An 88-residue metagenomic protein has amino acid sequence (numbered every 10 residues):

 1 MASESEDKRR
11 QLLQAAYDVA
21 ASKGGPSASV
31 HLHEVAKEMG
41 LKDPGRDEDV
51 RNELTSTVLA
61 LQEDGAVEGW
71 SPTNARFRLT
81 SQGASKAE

Functional and structural regions predicted by a protein language model:
M1-S29: Short alpha-helical segments that sit at the start of domains
E4-S5, G24, R46, V50 (+1 more regions): Residue-level marker of regulatory loop/turn positions in helix-turn-helix DNA-binding domains and in histidine
L12-L13, L32, L61, L79: Generic leucine side-chain signal with a strong bias for well-ordered alpha-helical environments
K23-E48: Short acidic, hydrophobic short linear motifs in intrinsically disordered regions
R51, T55-L59: Short, hydrophobic-biased segments on the C-terminal half of alpha helices that form "recognition helices"
L59-P72: A short, conserved structural fragment
N74-T80: Minor-groove-contacting beta-hairpin "wing" of winged helix-turn-helix DNA-binding domains
S81-E88: Short, amphipathic alpha-helical interaction segments positioned at domain boundaries
